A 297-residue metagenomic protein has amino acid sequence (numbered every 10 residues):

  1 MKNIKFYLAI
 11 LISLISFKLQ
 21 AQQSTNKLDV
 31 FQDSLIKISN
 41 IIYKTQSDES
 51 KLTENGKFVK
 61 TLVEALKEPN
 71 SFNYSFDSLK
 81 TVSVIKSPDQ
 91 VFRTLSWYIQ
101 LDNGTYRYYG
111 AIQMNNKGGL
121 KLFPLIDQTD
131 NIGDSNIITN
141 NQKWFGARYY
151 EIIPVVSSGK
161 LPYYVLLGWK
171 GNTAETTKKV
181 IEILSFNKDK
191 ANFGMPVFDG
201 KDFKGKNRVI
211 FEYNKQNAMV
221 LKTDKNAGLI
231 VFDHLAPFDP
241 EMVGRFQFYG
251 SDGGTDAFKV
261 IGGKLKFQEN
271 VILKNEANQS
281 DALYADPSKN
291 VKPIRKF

Functional and structural regions predicted by a protein language model:
M1-S34: Bacterial Sec-dependent N-terminal signal peptides
Q23-T94: Start-of-domain marker
V91-W97, P162-K170, G228-H234: Short beta-strand elements that form the blades of beta-propeller/WD-repeat-like and other beta-sheet-rich scaffold
Y108-N116, V180-K188, G250-I261: Beta-propeller blade signature
G110-V156: Short N-terminal edge-element motif at the start of the domain
K121-Q128, N192-K201, F267-I272: Beta-propeller fold detector
N136-N141, R148-S158, N192-V260: Short aromatic loop motif centered on NTY/YTY
F238-F297: Hydrophilic extracytoplasmic domains
